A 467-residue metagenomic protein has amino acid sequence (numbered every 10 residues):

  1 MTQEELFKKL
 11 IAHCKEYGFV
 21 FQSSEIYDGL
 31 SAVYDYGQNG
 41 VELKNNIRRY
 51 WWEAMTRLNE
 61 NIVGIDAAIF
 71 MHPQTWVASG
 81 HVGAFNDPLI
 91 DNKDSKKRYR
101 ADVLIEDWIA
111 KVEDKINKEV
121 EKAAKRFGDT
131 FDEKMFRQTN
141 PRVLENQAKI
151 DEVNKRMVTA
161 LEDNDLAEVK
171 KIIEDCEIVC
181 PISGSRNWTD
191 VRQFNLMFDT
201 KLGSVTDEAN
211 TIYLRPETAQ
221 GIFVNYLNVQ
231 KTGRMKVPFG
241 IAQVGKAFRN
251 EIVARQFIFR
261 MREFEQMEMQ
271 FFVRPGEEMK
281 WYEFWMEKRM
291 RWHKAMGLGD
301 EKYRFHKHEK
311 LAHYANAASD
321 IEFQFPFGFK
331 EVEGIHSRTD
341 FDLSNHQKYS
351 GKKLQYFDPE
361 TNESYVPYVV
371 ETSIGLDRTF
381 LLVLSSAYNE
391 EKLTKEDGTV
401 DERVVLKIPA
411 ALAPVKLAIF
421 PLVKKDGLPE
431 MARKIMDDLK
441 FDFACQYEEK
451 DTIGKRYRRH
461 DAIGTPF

Functional and structural regions predicted by a protein language model:
M1-F467: NTP/phosphate- and nucleic-acid-binding module
